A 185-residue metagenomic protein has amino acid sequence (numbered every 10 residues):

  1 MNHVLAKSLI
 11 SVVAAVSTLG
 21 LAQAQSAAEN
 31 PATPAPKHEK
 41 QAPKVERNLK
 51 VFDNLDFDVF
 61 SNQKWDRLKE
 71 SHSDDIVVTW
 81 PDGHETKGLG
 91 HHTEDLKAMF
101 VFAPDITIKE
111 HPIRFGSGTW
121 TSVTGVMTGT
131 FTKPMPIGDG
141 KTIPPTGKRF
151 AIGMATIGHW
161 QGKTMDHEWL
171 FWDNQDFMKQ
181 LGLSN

Functional and structural regions predicted by a protein language model:
M1-I10: Bacterial N-terminal signal peptides that target proteins for export
L9-G20: Bacterial N-terminal signal peptides
Q23-N185: C-terminal and inter-domain tail/linker signature
